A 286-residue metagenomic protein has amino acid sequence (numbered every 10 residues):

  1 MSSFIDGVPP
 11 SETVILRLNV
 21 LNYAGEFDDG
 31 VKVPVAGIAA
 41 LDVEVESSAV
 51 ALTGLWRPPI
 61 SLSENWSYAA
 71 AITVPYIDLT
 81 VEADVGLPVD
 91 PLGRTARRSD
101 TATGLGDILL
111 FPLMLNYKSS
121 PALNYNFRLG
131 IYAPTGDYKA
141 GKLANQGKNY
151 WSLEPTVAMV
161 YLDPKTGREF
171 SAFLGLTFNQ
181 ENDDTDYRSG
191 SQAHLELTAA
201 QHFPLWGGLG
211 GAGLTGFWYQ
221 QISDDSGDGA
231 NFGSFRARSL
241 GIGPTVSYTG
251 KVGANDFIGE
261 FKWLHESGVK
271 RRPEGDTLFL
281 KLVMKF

Functional and structural regions predicted by a protein language model:
M1-G37, V50, G54-W56: Short glycine/proline- and aromatic-enriched beta-strand/turn motifs that initiate or cap beta-hairpins
I5-T13, G25, P58-Y68, A83 (+5 more regions): Short loop/turn motifs that connect adjacent beta-strands in outer-membrane beta-barrel proteins
D6, L18, L52-P58, D107-N116 (+7 more regions): Residues on the lipid-exposed face of transmembrane beta-strands in outer-membrane beta-barrel proteins
E12, E44-L52, W66, A102-L109 (+4 more regions): Residues that define the transmembrane beta-barrel architecture of outer-membrane proteins
L16-N22, A70-Y76, F127-A133, A172-F178 (+3 more regions): Transmembrane beta-barrel strands of outer-membrane/channel proteins
Y23-A49, V85-T101, L143-A144: Surface-exposed strand-loop-strand hairpins of Gram-negative outer-membrane beta-barrel proteins
G25-F27, I77-V81, K118-S119, Y132-L143 (+6 more regions): Sequence/structural signature of outer-membrane beta-barrel proteins
D29, A36-G37, D184-F286: Outer membrane beta-barrel transmembrane domains
